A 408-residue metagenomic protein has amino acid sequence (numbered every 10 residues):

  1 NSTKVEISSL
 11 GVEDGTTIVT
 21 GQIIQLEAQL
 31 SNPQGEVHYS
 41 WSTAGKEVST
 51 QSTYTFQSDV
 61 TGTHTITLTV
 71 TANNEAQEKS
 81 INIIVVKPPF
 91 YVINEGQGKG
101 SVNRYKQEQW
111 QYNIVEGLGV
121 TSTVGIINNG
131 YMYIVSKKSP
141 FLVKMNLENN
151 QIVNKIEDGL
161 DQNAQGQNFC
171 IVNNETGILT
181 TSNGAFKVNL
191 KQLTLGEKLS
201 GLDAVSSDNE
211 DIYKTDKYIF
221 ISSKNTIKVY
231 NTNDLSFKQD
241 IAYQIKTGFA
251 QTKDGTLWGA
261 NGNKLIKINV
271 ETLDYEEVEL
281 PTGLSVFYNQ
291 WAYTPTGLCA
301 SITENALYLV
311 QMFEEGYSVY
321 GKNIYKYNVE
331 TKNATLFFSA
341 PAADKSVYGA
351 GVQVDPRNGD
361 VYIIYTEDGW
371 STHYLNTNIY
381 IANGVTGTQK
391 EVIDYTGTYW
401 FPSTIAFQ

Functional and structural regions predicted by a protein language model:
N1-G15, N73-Y91: Bacterial Sec-dependent N-terminal signal peptides
G21-S31: A short beta-strand segment in extracellular, disulfide-stabilized domains
N32-S40: Solvent-exposed loop segments of extracellular immunoglobulin-like
S40-Q57: Surface-exposed, flexible coil segments in extracellular/virion-facing regions
Q97-R104, P140-K144, G184-V188, N225-V229 (+3 more regions): Structural motif
E108-L118, Q151-D161, T194-D203, S236-I241 (+3 more regions): A short beta-strand motif characteristic of beta-propeller blades
L118-G130, Q162-N174, D203-D216, Y243-G255 (+3 more regions): Repeated scaffold domains used in trafficking and secretory/extracellular systems, primarily beta-propellers
